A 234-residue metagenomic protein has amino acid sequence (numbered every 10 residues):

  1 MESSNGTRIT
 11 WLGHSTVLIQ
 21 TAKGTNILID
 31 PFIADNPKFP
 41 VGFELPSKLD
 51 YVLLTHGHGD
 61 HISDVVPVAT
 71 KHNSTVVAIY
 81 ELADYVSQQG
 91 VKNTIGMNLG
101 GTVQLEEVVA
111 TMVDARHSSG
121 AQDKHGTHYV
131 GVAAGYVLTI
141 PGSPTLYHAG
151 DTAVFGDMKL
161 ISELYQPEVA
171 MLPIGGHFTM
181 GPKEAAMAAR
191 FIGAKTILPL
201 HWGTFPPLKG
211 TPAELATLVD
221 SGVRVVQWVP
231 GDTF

Functional and structural regions predicted by a protein language model:
M1-N26, I33-N36, Q104, E214-V223 (+1 more regions): Zn-dependent metallo-beta-lactamase
R8-W11, I27-D30, V109-A115, T145-D151: Active-site-proximal beta-strand elements of phosphoester/diester hydrolases
L18-H58, S63-T70, S118-H128, T152-L164: Pre-active-site segment of Zn-dependent metallo-hydrolases
L28-P31, L49-G57, V77-Y80, L146-G150 (+3 more regions): Active-site neighborhood of phospho(di)ester-bond hydrolases with catalytic His/Asp-centered motifs
D35-N36, H58-S63, A83-V86, G101-Q104 (+5 more regions): Active-site environment of divalent metal-dependent phosphoester hydrolases
V41-V103, V108-S119: Active-site HxH/HxHxD metal-binding segment of metal-dependent hydrolases
S87-T102, A186-F234: Binuclear metal-ion centers of metallo-dependent hydrolases, dominated by the metallo-beta-lactamase
A121-F191: Active-site-proximal loop/helix segments of hydrolase catalytic cores
